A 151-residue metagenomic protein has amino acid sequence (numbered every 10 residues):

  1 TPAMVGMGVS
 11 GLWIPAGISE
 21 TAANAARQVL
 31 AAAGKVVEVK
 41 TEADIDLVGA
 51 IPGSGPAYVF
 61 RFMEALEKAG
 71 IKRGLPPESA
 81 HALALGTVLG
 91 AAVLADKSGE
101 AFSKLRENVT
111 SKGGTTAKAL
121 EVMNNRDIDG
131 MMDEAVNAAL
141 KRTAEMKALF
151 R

Functional and structural regions predicted by a protein language model:
T1-G6: Active-site capping/gating segments
V9-L47, F60-K97, R142, M146: Internal alpha-helical scaffold of NAD(P)-dependent oxidoreductase catalytic cores
D44-A50, F102-E107: Short pre-catalytic strand/loop immediately N-terminal to key active-site residues, enriched for Gly-Thr
L83-R151: NAD(P)-dependent Rossmann-like dehydrogenase/reductase catalytic/cofactor-binding core
